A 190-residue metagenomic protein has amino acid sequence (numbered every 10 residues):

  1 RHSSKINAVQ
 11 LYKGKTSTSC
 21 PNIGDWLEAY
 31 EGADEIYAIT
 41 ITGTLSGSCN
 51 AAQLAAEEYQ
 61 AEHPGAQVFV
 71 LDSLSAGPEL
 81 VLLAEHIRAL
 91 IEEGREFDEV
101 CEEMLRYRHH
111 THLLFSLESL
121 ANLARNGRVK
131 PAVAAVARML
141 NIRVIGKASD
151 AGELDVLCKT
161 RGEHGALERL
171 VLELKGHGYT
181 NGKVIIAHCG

Functional and structural regions predicted by a protein language model:
R1, L45-S48, A52-E57, F69 (+2 more regions): Mixed-charge interfacial surface used for oligomerization/domain docking and macromolecular partner engagement
R1-D25: N-terminal glycine-rich anion-binding loop in soluble enzyme alpha/beta folds
P21-E35, T40-E62: Active-site cofactor/cluster-binding pocket
A38, V68-V70: Conserved beta-strand scaffold positions in the cores of enzyme catalytic domains, especially in NTP/NDP-utilizing
H63-Q67: A short helix-to-beta-strand connector/capping loop
